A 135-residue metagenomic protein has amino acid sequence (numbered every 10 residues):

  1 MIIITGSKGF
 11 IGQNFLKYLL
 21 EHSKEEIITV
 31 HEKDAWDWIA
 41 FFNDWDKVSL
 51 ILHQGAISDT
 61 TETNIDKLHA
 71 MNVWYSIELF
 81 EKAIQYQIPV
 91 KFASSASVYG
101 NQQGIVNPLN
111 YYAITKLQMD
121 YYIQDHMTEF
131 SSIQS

Functional and structural regions predicted by a protein language model:
M1, S49-L50, P89: Structural motif
M1-H22: N-terminal Rossmann NAD(P)H-binding glycine-rich loop of SDR-like oxidoreductase domains
N14, Y18, K82, Y122: Rossmann-fold NAD(P)-dependent oxidoreductase module
E26-N43: Adenosine-cofactor binding site in Rossmann-like domains, unifying the SAM/SAH pocket of S-adenosylmethionine-dependent
W38-M71, K82, V98-Q102: NAD(P)H-binding glycine-rich loop region in Rossmannoid oxidoreductase-like domains and their noncatalytic homologs
H69-S76, F80-A83, T115-K116: Short alpha-helix in the Rossmann-fold core of NAD(P)-dependent oxidoreductases
I77-Y111, S131-Q134: Conserved Rossmann-fold NAD(P)-dependent oxidoreductase catalytic core, especially the SDR/UDP-sugar
L109-S135: Active-site Tyr-X1-5-Lys
